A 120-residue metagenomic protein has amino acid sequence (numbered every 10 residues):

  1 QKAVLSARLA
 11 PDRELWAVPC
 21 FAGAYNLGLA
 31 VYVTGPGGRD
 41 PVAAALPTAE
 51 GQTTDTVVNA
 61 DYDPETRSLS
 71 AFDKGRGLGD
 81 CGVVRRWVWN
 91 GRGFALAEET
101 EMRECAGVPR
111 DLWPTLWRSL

Functional and structural regions predicted by a protein language model:
Q1, G23-Y25, T115-L120: Beta-propeller domains
Q1-A10: Terminal domain-start segments
D12-R13, R67: Short coil/turn segments that connect the beta-strands within blades of beta-propeller domains
E14-C20: Hydrophobic beta-strand segments that make up the repeating blades of beta-propeller and related beta-repeat
C20-A22, G75: Residue-level signature of beta-propeller blades and closely related beta-rich strand-turn architectures in secreted
A24-Y32, G79-R85: Structural motif
V33-P36, V88-N90: Structural recognition of the beta-propeller blade-terminating site
P41-L120: Short aromatic loop motif centered on NTY/YTY
